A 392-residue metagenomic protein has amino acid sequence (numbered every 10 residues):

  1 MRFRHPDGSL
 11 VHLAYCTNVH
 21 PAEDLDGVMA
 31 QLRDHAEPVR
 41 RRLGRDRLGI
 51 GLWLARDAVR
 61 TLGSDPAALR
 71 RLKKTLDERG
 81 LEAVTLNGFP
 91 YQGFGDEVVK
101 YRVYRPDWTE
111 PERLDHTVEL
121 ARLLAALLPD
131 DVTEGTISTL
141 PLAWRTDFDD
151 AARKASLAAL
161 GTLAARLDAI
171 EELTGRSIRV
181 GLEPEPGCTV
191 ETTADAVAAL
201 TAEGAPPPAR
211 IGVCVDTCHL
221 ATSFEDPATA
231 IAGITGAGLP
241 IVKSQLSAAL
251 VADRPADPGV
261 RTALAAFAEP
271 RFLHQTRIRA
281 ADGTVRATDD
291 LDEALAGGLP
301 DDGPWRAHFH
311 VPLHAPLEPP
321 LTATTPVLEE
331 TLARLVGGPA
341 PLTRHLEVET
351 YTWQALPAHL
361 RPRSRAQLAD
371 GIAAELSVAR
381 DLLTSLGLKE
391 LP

Functional and structural regions predicted by a protein language model:
M1-A126, V132-G135, A165, P208 (+1 more regions): N-terminal pre-domain/capping segments
R2-H5, E97-G212: Active-site acidic/histidine proton-transfer and metal-coordination neighborhood in alpha/beta enzyme cores
V11-T17, D46-L52, E82-N87, T133-T139 (+5 more regions): Hydrophobic faces of well-ordered beta-strands that scaffold small-molecule active sites in alpha/beta enzyme cores
H12-E23, P38-R41, E78, K100 (+10 more regions): Extended recognition/assembly regions associated with phosphoester-bond processing machinery
C16-H20, W53-D57, G88-Y91, L140-W144 (+5 more regions): Active-site beta-loop-alpha junctions enriched in small/polar residues
D26-M29, L62-L69, D150, V190-A194 (+2 more regions): Conserved strand-to-helix beginnings and helix N-cap segments that scaffold or border functional pockets
L167-L295, D302, V311: Acidic/histidine-rich catalytic cores of soluble enzymes
R286-L388: Flexible, acidic glycine-rich loops studded with aromatic residues
